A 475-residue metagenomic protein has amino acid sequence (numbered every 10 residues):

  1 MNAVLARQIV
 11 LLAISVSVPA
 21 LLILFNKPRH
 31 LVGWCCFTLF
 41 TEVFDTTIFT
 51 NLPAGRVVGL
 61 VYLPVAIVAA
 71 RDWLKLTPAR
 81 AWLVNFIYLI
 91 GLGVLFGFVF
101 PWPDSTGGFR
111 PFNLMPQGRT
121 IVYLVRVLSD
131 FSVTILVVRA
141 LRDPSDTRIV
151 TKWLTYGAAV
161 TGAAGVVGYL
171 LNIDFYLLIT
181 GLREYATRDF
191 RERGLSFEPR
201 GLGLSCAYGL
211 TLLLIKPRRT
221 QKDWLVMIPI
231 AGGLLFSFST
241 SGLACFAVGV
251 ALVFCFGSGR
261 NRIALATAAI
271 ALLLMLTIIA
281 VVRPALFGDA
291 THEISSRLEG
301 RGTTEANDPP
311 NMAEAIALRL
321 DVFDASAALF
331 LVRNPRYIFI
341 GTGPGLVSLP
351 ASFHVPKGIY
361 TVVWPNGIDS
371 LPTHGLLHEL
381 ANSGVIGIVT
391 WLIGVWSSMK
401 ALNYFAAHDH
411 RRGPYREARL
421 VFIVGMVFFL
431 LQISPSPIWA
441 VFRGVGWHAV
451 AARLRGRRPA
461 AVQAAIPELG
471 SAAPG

Functional and structural regions predicted by a protein language model:
N2-R7, T46-R56, V122, S196-L204 (+4 more regions): Helix-loop-helix junctions and helix-breaking kinks within/between transmembrane helices of multi-pass membrane
V16-I23, S129-L136, R148-G181, R193-G257: Alpha-helical transmembrane segments of multi-pass inner-membrane proteins
I23-V32, V68-V84, I215-L225, G259-A264 (+1 more regions): Membrane-interface helix-loop-helix junctions at transmembrane boundaries of multi-pass membrane enzymes, predominantly
F25-F49, V57-L128, V424-F428: N-terminal hydrophobic segments of proteins, predominantly signal-anchor/transmembrane helices of inner/organellar
A163, L170-N172, F254-P310, L331-R333 (+1 more regions): A membrane-periplasm/extracellular boundary helix in multi-pass inner-membrane enzymes that assemble envelope glycans
F175, A313-S383, L402-A407: Long extracytoplasmic/lumenal interhelical loops at the membrane interface of multi-pass membrane proteins
T211, R262-A264, A268, G394-A401 (+1 more regions): Transmembrane alpha-helices of multi-pass inner-membrane enzymes
T361, I368, A381-M426: Hydrophobic transmembrane alpha-helices and their immediate junctions
